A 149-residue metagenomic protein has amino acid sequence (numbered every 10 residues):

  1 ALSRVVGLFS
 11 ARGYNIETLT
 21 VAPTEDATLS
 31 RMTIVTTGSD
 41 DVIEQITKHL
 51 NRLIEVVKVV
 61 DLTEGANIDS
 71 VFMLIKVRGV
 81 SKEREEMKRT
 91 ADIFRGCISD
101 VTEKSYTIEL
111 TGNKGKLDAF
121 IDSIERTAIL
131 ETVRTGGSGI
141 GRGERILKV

Functional and structural regions predicted by a protein language model:
A1-S30, V35-V149: Long, contiguous binding/interaction regions
